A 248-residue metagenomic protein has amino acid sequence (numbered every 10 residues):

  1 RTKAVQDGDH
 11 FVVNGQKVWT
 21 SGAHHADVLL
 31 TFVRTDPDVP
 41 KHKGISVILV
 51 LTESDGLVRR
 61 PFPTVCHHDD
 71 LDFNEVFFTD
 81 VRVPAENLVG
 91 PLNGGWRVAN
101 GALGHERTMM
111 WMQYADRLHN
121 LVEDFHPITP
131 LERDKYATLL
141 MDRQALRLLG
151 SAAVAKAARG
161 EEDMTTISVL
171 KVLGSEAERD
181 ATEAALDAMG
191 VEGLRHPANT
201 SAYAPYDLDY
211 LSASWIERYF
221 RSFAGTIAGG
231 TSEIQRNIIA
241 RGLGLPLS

Functional and structural regions predicted by a protein language model:
T2-V5: A structural signal for short hydrophobic beta-strand segments in well-ordered beta-sheet cores
D7, H24-D27, G44, E53 (+4 more regions): A generic structural signal for well-ordered coil/turn residues at beta-strand boundaries that shape enzyme active-site
H10, N14-R60: A short core secondary-structure module
W19-G22, P37-V39, T64-D72, D209 (+1 more regions): Short Gly/Pro-enriched turn/cap motifs at secondary-structure boundaries
R34-D38, L51, D55, V83-P84 (+7 more regions): Short, well-ordered loop/turn and helix-capping segments at boundaries between secondary-structure elements and domains
L57-L148, G225: Glycine-rich beta->alpha junctions and the first turn(s) of the following alpha-helix
W96-G101, R107, M189-S248: Glycine-rich phosphate/cofactor-binding loops in nucleotide/flavin-utilizing enzymes
P130-R133, Q144-Y206: C-terminal helix-coil-helix/basic helical segment that borders enzyme active sites and/or dimer interfaces and provides
